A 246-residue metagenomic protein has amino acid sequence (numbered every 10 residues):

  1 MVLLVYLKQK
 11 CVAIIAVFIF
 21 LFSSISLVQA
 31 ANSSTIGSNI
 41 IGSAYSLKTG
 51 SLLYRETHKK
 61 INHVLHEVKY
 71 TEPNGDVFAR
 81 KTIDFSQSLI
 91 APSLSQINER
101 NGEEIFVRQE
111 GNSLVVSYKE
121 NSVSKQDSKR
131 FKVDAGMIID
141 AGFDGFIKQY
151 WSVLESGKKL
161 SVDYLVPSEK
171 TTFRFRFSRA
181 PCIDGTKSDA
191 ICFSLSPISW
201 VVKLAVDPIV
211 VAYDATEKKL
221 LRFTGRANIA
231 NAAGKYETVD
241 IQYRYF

Functional and structural regions predicted by a protein language model:
M1-Q9: N-terminal secretory signal peptides that target proteins for export/translocation
V5, A135, A233: Solvent-exposed, flexible loop/coil residues
K10-V12, K218: Residue-level detector of intrinsically disordered/flexible regions characterized by low predicted structural confidence
A13-S24: Bacterial N-terminal signal peptides
I25-A30: Sec/Tat signal peptide C-region and signal peptidase I cleavage site
S33-L89, S95-E110, V162-F246: Acidic, serine/threonine-rich low-complexity disordered tracts
I41-S43, S113-E120: Short polybasic amphipathic segments
S117-A190, S194: Solvent-exposed helix/loop surface patches that form functional interfaces
